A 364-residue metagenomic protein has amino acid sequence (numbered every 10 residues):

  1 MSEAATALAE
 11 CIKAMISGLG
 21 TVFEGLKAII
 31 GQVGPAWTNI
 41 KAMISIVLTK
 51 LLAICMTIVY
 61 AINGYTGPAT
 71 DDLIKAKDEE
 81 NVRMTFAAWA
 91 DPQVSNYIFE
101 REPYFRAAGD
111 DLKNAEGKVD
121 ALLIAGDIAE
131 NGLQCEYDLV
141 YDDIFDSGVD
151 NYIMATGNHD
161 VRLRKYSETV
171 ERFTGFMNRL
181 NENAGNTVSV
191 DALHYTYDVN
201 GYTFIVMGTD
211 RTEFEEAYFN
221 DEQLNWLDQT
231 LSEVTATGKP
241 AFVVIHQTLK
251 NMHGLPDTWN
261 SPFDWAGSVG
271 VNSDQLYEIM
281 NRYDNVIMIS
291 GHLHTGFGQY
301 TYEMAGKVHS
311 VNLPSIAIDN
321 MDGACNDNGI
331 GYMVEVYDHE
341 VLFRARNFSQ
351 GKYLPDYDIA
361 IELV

Functional and structural regions predicted by a protein language model:
M1-A53, T57: Extended alpha-helical scaffold regions
A61-Y137: N-terminal active-site segment of His-dependent metallophosphoesterases
T70-D71, E80, Y332-V364: A short C-terminal boundary segment appended to hydrolase-like catalytic domains
K77-Y97, E116-A121, D150-I153, S189-G267: Metal-dependent phosphoester/phosphodiester hydrolase catalytic core
W89-A90, L122-D127, Y152-N158, M207 (+3 more regions): Active-site neighborhood of phospho(di)ester-bond hydrolases with catalytic His/Asp-centered motifs
S95-Y97, E130-L133, N158-K165, T212-E215 (+4 more regions): Active-site environment of divalent metal-dependent phosphoester hydrolases
Q134-T237, N272-R282, G298-I318, D327-Y337 (+1 more regions): Extended active-site neighborhood of metal-dependent phosphoesterases/phosphodiesterases
K250-M280, D284-M288, V308-S310: Catalytic pocket-lining loop regions of alpha/beta-barrel enzymes, especially the amidohydrolase/enolase/GH5 lineages
